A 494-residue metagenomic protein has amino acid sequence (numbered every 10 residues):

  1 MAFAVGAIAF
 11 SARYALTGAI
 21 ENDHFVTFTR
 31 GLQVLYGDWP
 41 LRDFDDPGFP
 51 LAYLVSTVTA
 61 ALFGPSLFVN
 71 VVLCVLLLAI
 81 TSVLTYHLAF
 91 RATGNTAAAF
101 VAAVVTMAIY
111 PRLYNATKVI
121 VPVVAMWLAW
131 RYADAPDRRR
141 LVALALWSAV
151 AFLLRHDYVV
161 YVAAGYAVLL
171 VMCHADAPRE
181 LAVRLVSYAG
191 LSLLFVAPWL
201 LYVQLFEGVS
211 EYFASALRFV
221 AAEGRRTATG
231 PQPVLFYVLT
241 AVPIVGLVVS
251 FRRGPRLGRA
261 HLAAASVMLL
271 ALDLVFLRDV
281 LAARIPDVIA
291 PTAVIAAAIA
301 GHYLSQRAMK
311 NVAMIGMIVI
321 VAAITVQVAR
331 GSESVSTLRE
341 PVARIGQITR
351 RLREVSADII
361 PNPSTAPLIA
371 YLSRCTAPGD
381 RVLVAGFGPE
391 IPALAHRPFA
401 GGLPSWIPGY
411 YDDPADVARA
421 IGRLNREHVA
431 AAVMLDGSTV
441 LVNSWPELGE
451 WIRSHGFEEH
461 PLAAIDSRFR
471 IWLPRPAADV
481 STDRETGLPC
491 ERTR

Functional and structural regions predicted by a protein language model:
A15-R30, L41-V55, P65, I360-S364: Extracytoplasmic catalytic/substrate-binding loops of multi-pass membrane glycan-assembly enzymes
V72-A92: Transmembrane-helix motifs of polytopic, lipid-linked glycan transferases
A97, V101, A133-A149, P178-G190 (+1 more regions): Short hydrophobic alpha-helices at membrane interfaces in multi-pass membrane enzymes
T106-A108, R140-H156, V162-A167, S192-L194 (+1 more regions): Membrane-interface alpha helices of multi-pass inner-membrane proteins
A125-A143, D176-P178, I244-A260, A298-G301: Membrane-interface transmembrane helices that cradle and orient dolichyl/undecaprenyl
V160, D279-G316: Hydrophobic/aromatic-rich transmembrane helices and adjacent perimembrane loops
R184-F219, L272: Membrane-lumen/periplasm interface segments of specific transmembrane helices in polyprenyl phosphate-linked
G331-V335, R350-Y410, A420-I421, A430-L441 (+2 more regions): Short periplasmic/luminal acceptor-recognition loop of GT-C membrane glycosyltransferases, typified by
